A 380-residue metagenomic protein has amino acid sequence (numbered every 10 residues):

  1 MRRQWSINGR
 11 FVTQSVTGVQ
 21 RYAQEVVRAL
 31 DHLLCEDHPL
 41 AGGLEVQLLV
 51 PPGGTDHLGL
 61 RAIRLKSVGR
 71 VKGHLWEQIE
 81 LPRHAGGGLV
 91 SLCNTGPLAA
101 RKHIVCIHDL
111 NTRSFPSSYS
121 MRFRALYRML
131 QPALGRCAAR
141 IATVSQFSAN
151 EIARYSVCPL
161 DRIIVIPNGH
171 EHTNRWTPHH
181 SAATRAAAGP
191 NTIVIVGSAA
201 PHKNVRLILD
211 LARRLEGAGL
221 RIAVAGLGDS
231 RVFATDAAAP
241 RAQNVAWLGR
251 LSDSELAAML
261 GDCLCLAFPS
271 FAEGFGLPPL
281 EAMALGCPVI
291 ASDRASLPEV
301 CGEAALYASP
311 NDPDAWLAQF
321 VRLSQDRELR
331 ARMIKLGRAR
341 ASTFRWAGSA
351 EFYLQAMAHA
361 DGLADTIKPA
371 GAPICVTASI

Functional and structural regions predicted by a protein language model:
M1-I380: Carbohydrate transferase catalytic cores enriched for Leloir-type hexosyltransferases
